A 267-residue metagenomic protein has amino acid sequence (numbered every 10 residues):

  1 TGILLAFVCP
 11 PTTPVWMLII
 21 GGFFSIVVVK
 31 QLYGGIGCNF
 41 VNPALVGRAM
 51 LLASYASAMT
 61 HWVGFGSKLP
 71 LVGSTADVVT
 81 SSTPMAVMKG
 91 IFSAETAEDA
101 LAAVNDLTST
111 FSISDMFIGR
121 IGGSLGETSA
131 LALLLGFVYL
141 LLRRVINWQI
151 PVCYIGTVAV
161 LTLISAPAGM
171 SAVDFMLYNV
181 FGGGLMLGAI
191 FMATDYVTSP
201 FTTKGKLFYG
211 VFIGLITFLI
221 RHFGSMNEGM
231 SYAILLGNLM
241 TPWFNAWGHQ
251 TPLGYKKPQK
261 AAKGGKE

Functional and structural regions predicted by a protein language model:
T1-A6, L18-G21, S25, V29 (+11 more regions): Alpha-helical transmembrane segments in multi-pass membrane proteins
T1-V8, L45-A58, T157-S165, G183-F191 (+2 more regions): Small-residue-rich segments of transmembrane alpha-helices in multi-pass membrane proteins, especially helix faces
P11-G21, M116, R120-A130, V173-L185: Structural signature of hydrophobic alpha-helical transmembrane segments
I26-G37, L133-R144, I190-S199: C-terminal ends of transmembrane helices
G37-L133: Long hydrophobic alpha-helical segments that form multi-pass transmembrane helix bundles in integral membrane proteins
F40-A44, M176-G183, K206, G224-G237: Loop-to-transmembrane alpha-helix initiation sites
P151-C153, V160-T203: A beta-strand-loop signature enriched in Asp, Gly, Thr, and Trp that corresponds to the sialidase/neuraminidase Asp-box
I220-E267: Cytosolic-side transmembrane-helix boundaries in multi-pass membrane proteins
